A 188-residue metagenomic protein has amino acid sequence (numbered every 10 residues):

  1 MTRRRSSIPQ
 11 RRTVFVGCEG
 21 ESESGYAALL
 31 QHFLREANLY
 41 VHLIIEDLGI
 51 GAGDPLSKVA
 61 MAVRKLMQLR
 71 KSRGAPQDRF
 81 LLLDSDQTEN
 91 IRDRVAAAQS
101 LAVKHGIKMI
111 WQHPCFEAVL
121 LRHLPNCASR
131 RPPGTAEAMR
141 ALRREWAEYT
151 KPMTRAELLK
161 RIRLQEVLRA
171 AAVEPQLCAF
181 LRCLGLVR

Functional and structural regions predicted by a protein language model:
M1-T13, E23-G49, M61-R188: C-terminal accessory helical subdomains adjacent to catalytic cores in phosphodiester- and nucleotide-handling enzymes
F15-E19: Short hydrophobic beta-strand that contains or immediately precedes a catalytic carboxylate
G49-L56: Short, charge-patterned binding micro-sites
